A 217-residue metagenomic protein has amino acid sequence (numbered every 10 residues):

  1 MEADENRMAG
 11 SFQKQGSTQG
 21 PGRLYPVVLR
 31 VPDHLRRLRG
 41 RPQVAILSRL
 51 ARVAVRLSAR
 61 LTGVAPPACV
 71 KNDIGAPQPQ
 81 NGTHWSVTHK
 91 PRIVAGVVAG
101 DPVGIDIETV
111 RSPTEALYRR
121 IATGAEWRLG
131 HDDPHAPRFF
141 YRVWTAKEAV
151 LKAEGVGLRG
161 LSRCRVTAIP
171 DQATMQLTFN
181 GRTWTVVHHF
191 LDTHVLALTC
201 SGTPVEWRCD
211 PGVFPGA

Functional and structural regions predicted by a protein language model:
E2-A217: Core catalytic alpha/beta fold that binds nucleotide/phospho-ligands
